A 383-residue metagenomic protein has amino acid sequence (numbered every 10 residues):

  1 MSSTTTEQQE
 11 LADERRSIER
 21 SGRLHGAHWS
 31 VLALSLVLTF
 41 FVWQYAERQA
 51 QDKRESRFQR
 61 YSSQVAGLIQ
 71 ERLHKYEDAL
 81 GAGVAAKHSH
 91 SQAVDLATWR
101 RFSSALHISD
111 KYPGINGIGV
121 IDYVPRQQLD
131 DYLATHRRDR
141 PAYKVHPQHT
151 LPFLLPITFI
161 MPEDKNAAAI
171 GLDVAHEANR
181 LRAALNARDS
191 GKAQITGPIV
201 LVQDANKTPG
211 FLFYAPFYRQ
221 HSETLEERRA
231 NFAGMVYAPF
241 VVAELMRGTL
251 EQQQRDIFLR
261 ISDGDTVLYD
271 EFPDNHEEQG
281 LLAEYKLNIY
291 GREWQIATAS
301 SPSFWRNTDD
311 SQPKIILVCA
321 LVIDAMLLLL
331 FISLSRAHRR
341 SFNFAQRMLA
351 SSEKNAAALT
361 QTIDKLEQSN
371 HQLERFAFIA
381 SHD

Functional and structural regions predicted by a protein language model:
M1-L11, Q346-K354: Short, intrinsically disordered terminal tails adjacent to the first/last structured region
S3-T6, E10, E14, I18-R48 (+3 more regions): Extreme N-terminal signal-anchor transmembrane helix of membrane signaling/transducer proteins, especially in bacteria
T5-D13, Y285-W305: Juxtamembrane amphipathic/hinge helix adjacent to a transmembrane helix
I18-L24, T249, S301-C319: Membrane-interface helix-start motif
Q44, E55-S63, H88-T298: Intrinsically disordered, low-complexity polar/acidic regions
Y61-S91: N-terminal alpha-helical signal peptides/signal-anchor transmembrane segments
L329-H371, R375: Amphipathic alpha-helical coiled-coil "transmission" helices that mediate dimerization and conformational coupling
A377-H382: Helical H-box environment at the start of the DHp/HisKA dimerization domain of histidine kinases
